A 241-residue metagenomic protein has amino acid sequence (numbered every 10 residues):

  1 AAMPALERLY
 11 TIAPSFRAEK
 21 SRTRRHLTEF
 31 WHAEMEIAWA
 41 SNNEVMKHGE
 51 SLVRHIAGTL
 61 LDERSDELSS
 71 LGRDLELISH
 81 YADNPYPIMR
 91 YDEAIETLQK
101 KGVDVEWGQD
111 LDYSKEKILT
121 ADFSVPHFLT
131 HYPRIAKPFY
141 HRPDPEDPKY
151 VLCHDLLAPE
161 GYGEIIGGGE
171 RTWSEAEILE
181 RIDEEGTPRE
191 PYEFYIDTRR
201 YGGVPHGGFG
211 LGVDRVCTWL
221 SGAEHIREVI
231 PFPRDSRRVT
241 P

Functional and structural regions predicted by a protein language model:
A1-G58, D62, R73-E76, H80-P241: A translation/RNA-centric and nucleic-acid-associated enzymatic feature enriched in Class II aminoacyl-tRNA synthetases
E63-L68: Residue-level recognition of alpha-helix termini/interfacial anchor residues
